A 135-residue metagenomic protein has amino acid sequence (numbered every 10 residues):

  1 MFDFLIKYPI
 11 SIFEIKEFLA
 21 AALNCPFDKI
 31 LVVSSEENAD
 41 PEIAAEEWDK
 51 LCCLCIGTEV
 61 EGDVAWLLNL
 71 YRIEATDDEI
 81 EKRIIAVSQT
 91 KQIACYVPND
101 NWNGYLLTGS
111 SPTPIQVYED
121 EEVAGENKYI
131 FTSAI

Functional and structural regions predicted by a protein language model:
M1-D28: Short, extreme N-terminal segment that most often corresponds to the first beta-strand
F18-A20, K29, V33, A44 (+3 more regions): General "foldedness" signal
A22-I73: N-terminal low-complexity, intrinsically disordered segments
L51, G57-I135: Charged interaction segments
